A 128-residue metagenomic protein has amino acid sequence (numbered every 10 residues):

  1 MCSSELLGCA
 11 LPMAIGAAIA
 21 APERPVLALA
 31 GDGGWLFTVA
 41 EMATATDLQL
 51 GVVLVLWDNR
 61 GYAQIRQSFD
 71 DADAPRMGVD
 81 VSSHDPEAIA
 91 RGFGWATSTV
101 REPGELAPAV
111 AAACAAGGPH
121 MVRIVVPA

Functional and structural regions predicted by a protein language model:
M1-A128: Thiamine diphosphate
